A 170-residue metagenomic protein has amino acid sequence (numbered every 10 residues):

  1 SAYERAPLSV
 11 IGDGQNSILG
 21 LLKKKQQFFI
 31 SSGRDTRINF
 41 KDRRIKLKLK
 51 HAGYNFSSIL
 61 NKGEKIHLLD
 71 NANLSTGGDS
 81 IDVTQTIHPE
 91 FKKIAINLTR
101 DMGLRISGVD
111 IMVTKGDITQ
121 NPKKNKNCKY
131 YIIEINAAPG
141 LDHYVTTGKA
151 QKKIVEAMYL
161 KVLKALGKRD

Functional and structural regions predicted by a protein language model:
S1-R5, G12-D13, L21, S57 (+1 more regions): Beta-strand scaffold of nucleotide-dependent catalytic cores
P7-N16, L141-K149: A short, polar/charged loop-to-alpha-helix boundary motif
D13-S31, V155-A165: Short, solvent-exposed cationic patches
L22-Q120: A long amphipathic alpha-helix within ATP-dependent nucleotide-binding catalytic cores
T76-P89, R100-L104, V113-D170: C-terminal active-site "lid" helix and adjoining low-complexity regulatory extension at the edge of ATP-using catalytic
